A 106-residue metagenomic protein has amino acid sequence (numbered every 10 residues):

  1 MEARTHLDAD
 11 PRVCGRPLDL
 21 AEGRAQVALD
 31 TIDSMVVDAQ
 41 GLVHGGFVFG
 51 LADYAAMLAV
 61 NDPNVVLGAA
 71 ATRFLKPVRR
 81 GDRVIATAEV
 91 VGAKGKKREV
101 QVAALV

Functional and structural regions predicted by a protein language model:
M1-V106: Terminal targeting signals and extreme-terminal segments of soluble enzymes
